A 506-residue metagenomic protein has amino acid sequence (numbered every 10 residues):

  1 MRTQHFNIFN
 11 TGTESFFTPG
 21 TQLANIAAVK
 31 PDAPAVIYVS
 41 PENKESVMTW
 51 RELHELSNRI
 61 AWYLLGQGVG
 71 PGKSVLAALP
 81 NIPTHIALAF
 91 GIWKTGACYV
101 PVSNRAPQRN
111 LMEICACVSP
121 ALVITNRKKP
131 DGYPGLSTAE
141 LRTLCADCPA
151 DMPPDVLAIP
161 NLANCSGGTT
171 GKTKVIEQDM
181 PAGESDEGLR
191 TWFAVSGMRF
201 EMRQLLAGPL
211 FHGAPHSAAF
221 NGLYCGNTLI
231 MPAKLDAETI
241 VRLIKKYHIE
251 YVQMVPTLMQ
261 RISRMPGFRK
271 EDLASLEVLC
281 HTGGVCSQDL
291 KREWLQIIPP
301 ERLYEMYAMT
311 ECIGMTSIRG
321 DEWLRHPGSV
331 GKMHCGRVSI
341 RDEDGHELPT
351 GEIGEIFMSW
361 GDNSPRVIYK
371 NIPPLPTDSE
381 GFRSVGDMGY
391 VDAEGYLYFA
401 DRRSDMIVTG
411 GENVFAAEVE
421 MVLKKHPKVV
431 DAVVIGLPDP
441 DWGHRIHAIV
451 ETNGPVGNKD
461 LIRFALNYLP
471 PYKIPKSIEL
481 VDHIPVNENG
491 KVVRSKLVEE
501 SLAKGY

Functional and structural regions predicted by a protein language model:
F9-T18, A139-P160, D186: Flexible, low-complexity linker/hinge segments
V36-I82, P107, L111-M112: Conserved AMP-binding/adenylate-forming core of the ANL superfamily
V47-R51, N161-E187: Conserved AMP-binding A3 loop
V123, I244, V252, E380 (+5 more regions): AMP-binding/adenylate-forming catalytic core of the ANL superfamily
N164-G167, Y224, Y251, G267-H326 (+1 more regions): Gly/Ser/Thr-rich phosphate-binding loop
E184-R203, F211-Y251, M265: Conserved AMP-binding/adenylation subdomain of ANL enzymes
H326, S339-M358, Y390-E394, G454-N458 (+1 more regions): Conserved beta-loop-beta connector loops within the AMP-binding
K332-M333, H346-T377, Y396, E412-V414: Conserved ATP/PPi-binding loop(s) of AMP-dependent carboxylate-activating enzymes
